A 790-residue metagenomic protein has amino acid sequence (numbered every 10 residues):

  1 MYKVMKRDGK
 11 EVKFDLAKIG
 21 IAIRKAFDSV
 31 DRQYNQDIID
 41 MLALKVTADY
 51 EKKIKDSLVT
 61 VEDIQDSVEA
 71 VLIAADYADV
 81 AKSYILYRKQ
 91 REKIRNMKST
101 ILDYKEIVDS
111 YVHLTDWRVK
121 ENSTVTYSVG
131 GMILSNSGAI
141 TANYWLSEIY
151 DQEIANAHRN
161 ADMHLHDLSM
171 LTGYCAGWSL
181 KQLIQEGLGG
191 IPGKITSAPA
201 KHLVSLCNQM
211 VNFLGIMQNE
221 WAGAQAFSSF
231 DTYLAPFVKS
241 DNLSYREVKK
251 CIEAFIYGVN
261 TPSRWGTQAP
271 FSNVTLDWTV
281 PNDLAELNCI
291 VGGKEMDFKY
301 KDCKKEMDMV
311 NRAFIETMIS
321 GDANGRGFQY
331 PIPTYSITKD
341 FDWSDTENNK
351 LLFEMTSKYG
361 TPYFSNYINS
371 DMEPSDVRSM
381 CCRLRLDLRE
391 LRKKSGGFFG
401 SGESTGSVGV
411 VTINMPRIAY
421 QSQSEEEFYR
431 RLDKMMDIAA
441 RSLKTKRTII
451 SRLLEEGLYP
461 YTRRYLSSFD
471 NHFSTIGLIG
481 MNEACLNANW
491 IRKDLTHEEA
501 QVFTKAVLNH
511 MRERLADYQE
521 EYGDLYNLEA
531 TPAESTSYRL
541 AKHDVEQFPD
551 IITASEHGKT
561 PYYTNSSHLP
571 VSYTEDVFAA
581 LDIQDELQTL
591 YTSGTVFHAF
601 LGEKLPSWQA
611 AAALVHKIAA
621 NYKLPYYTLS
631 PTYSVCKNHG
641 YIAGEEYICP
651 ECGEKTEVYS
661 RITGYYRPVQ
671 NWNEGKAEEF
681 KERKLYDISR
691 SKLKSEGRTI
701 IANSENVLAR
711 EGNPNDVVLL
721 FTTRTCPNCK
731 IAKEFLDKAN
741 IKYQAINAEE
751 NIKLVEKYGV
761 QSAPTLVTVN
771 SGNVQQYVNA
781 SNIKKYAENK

Functional and structural regions predicted by a protein language model:
M1-E106, S468, K684: Charged, amphipathic alpha-helical regulatory modules used for macromolecular assembly or allosteric control
S67-L72, D277-W278, P460-A484: Core structural elements
K93-I94, T100-D470, I491, H497-E651 (+1 more regions): Conserved catalytic cores of very large enzyme subunits
T632-E651, E657, R661-N715, K738: Intrinsic, low-complexity terminal and presequence regions
L708-A739: Local sequence-structure signature of Cys/Sec-based thiol-disulfide redox active-site neighborhoods
I741-K753: Thiol-based oxidoreductase modules, predominantly thioredoxin-like and allied folds used for disulfide exchange
Y758-V767: Structural micro-motif
V769-K790: Non-catalytic, surface beta->alpha helical segment in thiol-disulfide oxidoreductase systems
